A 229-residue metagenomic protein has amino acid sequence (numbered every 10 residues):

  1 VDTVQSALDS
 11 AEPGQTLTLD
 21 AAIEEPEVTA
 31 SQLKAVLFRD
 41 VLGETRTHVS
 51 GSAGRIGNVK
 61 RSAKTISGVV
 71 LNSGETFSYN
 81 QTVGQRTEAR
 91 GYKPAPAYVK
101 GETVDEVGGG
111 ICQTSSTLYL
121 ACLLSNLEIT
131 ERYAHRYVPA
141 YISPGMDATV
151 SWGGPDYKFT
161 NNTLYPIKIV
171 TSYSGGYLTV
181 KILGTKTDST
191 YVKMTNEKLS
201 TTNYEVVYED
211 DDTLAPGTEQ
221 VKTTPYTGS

Functional and structural regions predicted by a protein language model:
V1-S229: Well-ordered beta-sheet/strand-loop patches within structured domains
